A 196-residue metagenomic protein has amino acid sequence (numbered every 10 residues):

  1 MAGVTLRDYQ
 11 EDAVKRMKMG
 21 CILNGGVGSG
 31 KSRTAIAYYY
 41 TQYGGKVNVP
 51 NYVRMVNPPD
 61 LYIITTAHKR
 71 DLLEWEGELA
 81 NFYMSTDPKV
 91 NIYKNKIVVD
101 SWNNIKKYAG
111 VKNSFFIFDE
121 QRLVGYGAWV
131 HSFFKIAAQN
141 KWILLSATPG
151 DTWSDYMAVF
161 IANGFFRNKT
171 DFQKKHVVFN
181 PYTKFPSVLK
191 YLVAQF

Functional and structural regions predicted by a protein language model:
M1-N24: Conserved pre-motif I regulatory segment
L23, I63, D100, F116 (+1 more regions): Hydrophobic positions in the central parallel beta-sheet of the AAA+
V27, S32-Y43, V47-A80, G150-D155: Conserved Walker A/P-loop ATP-binding site and its immediately adjacent core in helicase/helicase-like ATPase domains
P59-D60, F115, S132-F196: Conserved P-loop NTPase motor "coupling/switch" region that bridges the ATPase
T66, E78-N113: Inter-Walker segment of RecA-like/P-loop motor cores
H68-D71, N104-I105, L123, T148-T152 (+1 more regions): Conserved nucleotide-binding/hydrolysis micro-motifs of P-loop NTPases
D119-Q121: Walker B catalytic acidic pair
G125-G127: Conserved D-loop-proximal element of ABC-family nucleotide-binding domains
